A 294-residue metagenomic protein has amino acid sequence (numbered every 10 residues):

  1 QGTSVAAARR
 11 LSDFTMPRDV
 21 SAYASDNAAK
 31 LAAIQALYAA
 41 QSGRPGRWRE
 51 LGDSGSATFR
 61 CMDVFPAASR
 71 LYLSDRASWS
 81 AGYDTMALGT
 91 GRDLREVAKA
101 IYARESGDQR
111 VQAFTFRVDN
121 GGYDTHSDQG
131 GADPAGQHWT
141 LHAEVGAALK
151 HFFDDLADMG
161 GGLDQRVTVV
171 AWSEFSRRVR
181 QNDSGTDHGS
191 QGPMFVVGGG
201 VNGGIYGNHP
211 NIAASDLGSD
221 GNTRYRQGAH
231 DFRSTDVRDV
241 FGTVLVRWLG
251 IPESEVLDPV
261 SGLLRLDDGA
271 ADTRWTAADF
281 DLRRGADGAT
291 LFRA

Functional and structural regions predicted by a protein language model:
Q1-G146, D154-M159, Y206-P210, A214-A294: Feature for exported/extracytoplasmic and membrane-associated proteins, marking the mature portion
Q109-A113, D164-Q165, G189: Short gly/pro-enriched beta-turn/loop segments at secondary-structure junctions
F114-R117, T168-A171, P193-V196: Structural recognition of the beta-strand scaffold that forms the well-ordered cores of secreted hydrolase catalytic
L149, F153-D183: Metal-dependent active-site segment of extracytoplasmic phospho-/sulfohydrolases and closely related
S173-Y206: Histidine-centered active-site microenvironments of extracellular/periplasmic hydrolases and transferases
